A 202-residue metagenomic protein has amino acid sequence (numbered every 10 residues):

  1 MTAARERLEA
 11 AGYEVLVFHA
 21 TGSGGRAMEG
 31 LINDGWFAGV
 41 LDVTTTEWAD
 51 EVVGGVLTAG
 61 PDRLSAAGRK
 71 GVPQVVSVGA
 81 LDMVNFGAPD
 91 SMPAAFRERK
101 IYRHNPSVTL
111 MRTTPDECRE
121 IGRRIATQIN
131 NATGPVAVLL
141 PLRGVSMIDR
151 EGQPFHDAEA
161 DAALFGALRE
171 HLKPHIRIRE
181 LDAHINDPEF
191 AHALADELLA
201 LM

Functional and structural regions predicted by a protein language model:
M1-S77, N85-A88, E98-K100, L110-M202: Metallocofactor- and cofactor-centric catalytic cores in central/energy metabolism, strongly enriched
M92: Hydrophobic, well-structured mid-protein blocks that either form specific transmembrane helices
Y102-P106: Gly/Pro-rich interdomain helix-loop hinge
